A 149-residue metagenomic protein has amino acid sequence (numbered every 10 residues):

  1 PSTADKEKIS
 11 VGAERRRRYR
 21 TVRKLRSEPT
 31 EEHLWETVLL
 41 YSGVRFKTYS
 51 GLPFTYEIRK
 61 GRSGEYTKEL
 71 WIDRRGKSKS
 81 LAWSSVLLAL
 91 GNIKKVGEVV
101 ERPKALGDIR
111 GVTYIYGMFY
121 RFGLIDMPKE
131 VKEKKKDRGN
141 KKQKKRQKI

Functional and structural regions predicted by a protein language model:
P1-I149: Intrinsically disordered, charged low-complexity linkers and terminal tails that flank or connect structured domains
